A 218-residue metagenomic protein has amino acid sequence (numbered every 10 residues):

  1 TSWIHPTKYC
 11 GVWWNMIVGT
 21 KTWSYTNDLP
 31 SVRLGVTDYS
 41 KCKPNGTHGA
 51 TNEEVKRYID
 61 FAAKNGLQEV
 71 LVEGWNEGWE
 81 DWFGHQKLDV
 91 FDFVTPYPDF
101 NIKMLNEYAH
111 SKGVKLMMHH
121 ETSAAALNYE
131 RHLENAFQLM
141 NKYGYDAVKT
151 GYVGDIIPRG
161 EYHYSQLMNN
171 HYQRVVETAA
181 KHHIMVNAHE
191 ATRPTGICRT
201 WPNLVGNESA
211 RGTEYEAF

Functional and structural regions predicted by a protein language model:
T1-K112, H120: Conserved structural scaffold segments of CAZyme catalytic domains across common CAZy folds
G74-F218: Aromatic- and carboxylate-enriched substrate-binding clefts and catalytic-loop regions of carbohydrate-active enzymes
